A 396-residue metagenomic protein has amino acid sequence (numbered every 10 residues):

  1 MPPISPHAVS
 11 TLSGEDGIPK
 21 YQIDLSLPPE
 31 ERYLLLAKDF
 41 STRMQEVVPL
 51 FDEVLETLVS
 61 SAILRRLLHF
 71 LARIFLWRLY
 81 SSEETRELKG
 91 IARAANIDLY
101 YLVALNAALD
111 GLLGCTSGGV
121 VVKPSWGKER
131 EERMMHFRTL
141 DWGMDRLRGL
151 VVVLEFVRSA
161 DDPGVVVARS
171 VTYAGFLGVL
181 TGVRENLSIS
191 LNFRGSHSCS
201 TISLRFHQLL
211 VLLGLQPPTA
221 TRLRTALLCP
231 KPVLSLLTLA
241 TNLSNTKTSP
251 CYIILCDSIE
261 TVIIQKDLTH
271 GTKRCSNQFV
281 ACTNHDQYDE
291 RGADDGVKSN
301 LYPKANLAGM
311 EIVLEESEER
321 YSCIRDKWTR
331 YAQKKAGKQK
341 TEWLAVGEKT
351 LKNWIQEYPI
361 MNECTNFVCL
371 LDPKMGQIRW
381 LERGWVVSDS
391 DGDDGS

Functional and structural regions predicted by a protein language model:
M1-K123, G127-E129, T221-S396: C-terminus-biased signal that marks the final domain/tail of proteins
V54, L58-I63, L79-A220, P250: A contiguous strand-loop segment
